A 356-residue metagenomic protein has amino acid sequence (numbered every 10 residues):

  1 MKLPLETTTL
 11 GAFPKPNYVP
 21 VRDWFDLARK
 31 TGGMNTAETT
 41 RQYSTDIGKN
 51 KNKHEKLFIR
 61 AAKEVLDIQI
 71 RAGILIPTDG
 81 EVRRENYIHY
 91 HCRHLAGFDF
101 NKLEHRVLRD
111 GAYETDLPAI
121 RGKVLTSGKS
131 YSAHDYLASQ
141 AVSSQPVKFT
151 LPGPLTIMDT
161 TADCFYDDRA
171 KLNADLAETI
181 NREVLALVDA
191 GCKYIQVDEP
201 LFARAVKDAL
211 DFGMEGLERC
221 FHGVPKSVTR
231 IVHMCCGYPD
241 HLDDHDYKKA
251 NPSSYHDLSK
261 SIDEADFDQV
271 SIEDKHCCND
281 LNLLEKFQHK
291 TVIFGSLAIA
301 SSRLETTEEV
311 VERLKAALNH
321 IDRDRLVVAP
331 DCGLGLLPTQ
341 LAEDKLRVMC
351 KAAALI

Functional and structural regions predicted by a protein language model:
M1-I356: Domain-level signal for soluble alpha/beta catalytic cores
